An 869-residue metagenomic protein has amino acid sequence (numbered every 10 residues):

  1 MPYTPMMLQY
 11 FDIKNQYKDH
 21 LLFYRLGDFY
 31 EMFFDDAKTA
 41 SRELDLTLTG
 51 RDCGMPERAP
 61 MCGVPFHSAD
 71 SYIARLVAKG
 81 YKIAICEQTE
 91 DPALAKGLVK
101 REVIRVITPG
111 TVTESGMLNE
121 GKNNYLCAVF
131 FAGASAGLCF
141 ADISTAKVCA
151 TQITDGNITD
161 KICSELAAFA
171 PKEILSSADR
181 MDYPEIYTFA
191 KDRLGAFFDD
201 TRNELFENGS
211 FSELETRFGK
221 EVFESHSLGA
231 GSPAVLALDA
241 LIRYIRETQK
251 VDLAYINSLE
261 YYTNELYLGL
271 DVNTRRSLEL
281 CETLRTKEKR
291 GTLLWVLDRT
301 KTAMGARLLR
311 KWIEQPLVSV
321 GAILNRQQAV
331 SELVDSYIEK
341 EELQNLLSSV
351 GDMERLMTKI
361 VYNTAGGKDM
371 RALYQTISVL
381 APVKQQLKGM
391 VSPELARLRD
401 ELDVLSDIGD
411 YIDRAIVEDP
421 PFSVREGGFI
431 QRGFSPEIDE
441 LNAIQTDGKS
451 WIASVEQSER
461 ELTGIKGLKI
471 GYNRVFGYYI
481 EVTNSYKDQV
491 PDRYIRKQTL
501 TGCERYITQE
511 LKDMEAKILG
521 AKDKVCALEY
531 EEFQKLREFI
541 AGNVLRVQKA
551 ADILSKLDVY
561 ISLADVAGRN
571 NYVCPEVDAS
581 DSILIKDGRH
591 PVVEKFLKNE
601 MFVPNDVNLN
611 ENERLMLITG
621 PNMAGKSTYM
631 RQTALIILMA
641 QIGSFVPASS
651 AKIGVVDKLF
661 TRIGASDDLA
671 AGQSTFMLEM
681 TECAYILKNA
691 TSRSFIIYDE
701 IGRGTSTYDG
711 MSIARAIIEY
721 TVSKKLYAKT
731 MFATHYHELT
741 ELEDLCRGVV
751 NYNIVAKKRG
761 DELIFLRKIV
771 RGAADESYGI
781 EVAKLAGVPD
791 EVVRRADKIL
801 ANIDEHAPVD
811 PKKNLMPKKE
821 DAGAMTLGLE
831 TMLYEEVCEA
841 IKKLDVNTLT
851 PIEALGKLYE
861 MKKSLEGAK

Functional and structural regions predicted by a protein language model:
M1-E332, N345-S348, D352-V361, A365-Q457 (+1 more regions): Charged catalytic and DNA/RNA-contacting regions of genome-maintenance and nucleic-acid-processing enzymes
M1-P2, L8-D12, D19, R537 (+3 more regions): Conserved phosphate-binding elements of NTP-dependent enzyme cores
F34-A37, G231, K301-T302, L309-W312 (+4 more regions): ATPase nucleotide-binding head domains, primarily ABC-like/P-loop NTPase cores
C86, P109-L118, D252, M390-E394 (+5 more regions): Active-site phosphate-binding and catalytic loops of NTP-dependent enzymes
Y362, G366, T376-V379, R397 (+3 more regions): Charged, surface-exposed helical/loop "interaction arms" that form contiguous linear patches used for dimerization
L500, E504-E538: Extended, charged coiled-coil "arm/hinge" scaffolds of SMC/Rad50-like chromosome-maintenance ATPases and other large
M832-K869: C-terminal tails and terminal domains of large nucleic-acid-associated and other macromolecular-machine proteins
